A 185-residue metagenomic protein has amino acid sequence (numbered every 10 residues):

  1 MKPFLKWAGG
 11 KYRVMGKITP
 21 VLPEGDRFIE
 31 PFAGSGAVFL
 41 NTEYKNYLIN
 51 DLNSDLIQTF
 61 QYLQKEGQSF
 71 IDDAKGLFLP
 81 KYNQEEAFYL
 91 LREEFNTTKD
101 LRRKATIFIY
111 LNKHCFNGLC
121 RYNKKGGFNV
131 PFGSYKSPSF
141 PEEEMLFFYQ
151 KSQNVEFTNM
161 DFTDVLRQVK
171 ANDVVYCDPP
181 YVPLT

Functional and structural regions predicted by a protein language model:
M1-R13, V21-E24, E66-L184: SAM-dependent nucleic-acid methyltransferase catalytic core
Y12-M15, A33: Short amphipathic alpha-helical segment that frequently serves as the phosphate-/nucleotide-binding helix
V21, G25-L79: Conserved S-adenosyl-L-methionine
